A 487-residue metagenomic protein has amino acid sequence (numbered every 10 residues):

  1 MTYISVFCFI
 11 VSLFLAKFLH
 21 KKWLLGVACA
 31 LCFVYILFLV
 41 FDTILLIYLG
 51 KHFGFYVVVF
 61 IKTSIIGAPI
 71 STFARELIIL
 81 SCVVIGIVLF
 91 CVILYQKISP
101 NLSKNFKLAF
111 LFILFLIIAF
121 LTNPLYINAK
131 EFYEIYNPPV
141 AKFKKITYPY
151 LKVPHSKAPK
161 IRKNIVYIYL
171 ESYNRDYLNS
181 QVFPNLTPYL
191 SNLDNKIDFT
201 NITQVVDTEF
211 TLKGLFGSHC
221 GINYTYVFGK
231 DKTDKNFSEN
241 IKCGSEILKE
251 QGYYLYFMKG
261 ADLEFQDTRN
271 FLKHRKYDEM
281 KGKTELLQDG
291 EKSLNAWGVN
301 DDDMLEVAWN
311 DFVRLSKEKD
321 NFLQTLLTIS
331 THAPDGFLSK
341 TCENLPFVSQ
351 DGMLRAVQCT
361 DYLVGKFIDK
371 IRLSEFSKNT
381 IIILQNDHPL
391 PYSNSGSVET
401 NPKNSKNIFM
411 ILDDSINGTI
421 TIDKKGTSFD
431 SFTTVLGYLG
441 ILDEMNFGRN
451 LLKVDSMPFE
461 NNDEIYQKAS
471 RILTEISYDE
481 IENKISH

Functional and structural regions predicted by a protein language model:
M1-Y136: Transmembrane and membrane-interface helices of multi-pass, inner-membrane envelope-modifying transferases
A16, A28-A30, A68, A74 (+11 more regions): A sequence-composition feature that detects small, non-aromatic residues
I44-V57, Y136-V140, T211, C243 (+3 more regions): A diffuse structural propensity rather than consistent per-protein peaks
I61-S64, Y136-K152: Short extracytoplasmic/periplasmic juxtamembrane "stem" segments immediately C-terminal to an N-terminal membrane anchor
I118-P139, D289-N300, M304, A308: Basic, amphipathic N-terminal segments that precede the first structured/catalytic domain
L151-H487: Solvent-exposed soluble domains appended to multi-pass membrane proteins
